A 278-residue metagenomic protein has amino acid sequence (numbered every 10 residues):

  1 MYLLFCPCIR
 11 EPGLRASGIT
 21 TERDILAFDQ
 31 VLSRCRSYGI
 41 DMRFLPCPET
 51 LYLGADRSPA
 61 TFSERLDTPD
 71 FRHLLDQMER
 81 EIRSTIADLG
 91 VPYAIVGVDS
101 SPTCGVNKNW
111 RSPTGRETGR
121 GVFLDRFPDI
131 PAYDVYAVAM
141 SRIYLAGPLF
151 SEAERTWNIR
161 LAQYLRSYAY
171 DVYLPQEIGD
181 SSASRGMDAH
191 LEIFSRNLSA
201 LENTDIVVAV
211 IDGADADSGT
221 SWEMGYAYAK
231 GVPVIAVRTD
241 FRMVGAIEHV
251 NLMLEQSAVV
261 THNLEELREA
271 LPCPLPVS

Functional and structural regions predicted by a protein language model:
I9-T21, T103-G105: Short glycine-rich His-centered loop
T21-G39, L161-R166: Short catalytic helix/loop segments, enriched in acidic residues and glycine and frequently bearing histidine
I40-P59, A137-A139, Y173-S181: Short connector loops at secondary-structure junctions
Y52-I86, R116-M140: Divalent-metal-activated hydrolytic enzyme cores
I82-P113: N-terminal glycine-rich phosphate/adenylate-binding segment common to multiple enzyme folds
P102-F127, G219-Y228: Short Gly/Thr/Asp-enriched flexible loops that form oxyanion-binding sites at enzyme active sites
A137-S278: Conserved catalytic or regulatory cores that recognize and/or transform ribose-phosphate-containing ligands
